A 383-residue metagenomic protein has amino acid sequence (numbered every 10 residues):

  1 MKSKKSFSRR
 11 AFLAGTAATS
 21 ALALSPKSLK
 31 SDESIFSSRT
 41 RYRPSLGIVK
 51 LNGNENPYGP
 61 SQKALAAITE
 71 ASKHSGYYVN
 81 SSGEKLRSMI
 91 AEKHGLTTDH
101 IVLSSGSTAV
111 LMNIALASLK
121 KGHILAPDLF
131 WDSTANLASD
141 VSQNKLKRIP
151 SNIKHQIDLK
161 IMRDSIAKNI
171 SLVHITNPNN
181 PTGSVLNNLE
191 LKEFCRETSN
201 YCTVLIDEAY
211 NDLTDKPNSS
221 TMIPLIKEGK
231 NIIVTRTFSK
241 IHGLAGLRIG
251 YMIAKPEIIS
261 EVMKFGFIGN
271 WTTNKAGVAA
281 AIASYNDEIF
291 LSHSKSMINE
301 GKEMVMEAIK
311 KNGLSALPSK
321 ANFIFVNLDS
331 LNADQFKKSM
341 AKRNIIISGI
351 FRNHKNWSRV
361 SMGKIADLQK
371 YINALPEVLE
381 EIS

Functional and structural regions predicted by a protein language model:
M1-T19: N-terminal secretory signal peptides and thylakoid transit peptides that target proteins across membranes
T19, A23-Y77, N169: N-terminal "arm"/small-domain region of PLP-dependent enzymes with the aminotransferase-like
S61, N231-K310, L314-L317: PLP-dependent aminotransferase class I/II
G83-I90, T98-G122: Conserved beta-loop-alpha segment that forms the PLP phosphate-binding cup at the N-terminus of a helix
A117-A138: Conserved PLP-anchoring active-site segment centered on the Schiff-base-forming lysine
S151, N299, K311-R343, M362: Conserved PLP-binding catalytic core of the aspartate aminotransferase-like
L159-I166, P181-V204, E208-I241, E257: Active-site pre-lysine segment of PLP-dependent enzymes
K338-R343, F351-S383: PLP-dependent enzyme catalytic core of the Aspartate aminotransferase-like
